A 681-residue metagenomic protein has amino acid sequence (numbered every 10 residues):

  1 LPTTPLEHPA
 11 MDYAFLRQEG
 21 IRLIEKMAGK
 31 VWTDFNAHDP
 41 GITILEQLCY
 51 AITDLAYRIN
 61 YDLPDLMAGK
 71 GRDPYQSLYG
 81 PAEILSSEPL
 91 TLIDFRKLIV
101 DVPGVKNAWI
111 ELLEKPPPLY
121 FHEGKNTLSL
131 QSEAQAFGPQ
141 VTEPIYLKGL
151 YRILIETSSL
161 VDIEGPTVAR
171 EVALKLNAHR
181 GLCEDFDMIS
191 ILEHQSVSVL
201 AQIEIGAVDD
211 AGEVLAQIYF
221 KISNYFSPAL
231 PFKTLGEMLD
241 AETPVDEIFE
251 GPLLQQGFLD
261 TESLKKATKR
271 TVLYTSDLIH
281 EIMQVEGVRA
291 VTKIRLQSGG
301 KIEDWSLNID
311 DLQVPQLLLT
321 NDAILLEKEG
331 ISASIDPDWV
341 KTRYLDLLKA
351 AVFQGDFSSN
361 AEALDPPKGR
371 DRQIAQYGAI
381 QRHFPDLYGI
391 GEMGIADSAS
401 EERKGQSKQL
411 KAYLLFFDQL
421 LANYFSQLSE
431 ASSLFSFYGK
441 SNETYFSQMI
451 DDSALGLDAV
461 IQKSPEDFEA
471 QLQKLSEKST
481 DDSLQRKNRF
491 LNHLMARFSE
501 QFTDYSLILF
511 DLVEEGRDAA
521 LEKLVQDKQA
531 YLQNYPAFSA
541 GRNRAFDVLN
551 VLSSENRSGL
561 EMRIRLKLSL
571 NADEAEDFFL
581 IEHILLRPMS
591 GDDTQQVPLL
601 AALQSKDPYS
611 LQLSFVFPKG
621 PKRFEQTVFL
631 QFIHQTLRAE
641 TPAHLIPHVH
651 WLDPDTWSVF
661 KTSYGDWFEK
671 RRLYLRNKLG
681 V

Functional and structural regions predicted by a protein language model:
L1-L45, E88-T91, F95-G257, L317-W667: Carbohydrate-recognition loop of C-type lectin domains
M27-P74, Y79: Single conserved position on a long alpha-helix in the C-terminal lobe of the eukaryotic protein kinase
L63-L66, Y79-A82, E262-K265, Y388 (+2 more regions): A short, structure-level motif marking secondary-structure boundaries and short turns
D73-F95, V100, P228-L296: Structured, hydrophobic secondary-structure cores that serve as assembly/anchoring elements
V105-K106, V288-R289, N308-P315, S332: Short coil/loop linkers at secondary-structure junctions
L253, G299, R676-K678: Short flexible/disordered coil segments
K293-K328: C-terminal/domain-terminus segments
D666-Y674, L679-V681: Hydrophobic/aromatic interaction determinants used to assemble and anchor large protein complexes
